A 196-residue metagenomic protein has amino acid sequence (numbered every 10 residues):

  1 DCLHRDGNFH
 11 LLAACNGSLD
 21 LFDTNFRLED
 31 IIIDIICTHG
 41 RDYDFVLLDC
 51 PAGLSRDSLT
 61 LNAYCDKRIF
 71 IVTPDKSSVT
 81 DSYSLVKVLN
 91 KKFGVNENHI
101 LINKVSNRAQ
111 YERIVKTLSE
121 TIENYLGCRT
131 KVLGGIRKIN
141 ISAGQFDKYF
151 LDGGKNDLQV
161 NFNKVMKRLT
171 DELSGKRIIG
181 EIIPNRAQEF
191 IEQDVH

Functional and structural regions predicted by a protein language model:
D1-R41, G144-K148: P-loop/Walker-type NTP enzyme "switch/lid" segment
H4, I36-G40, K87-N90, E123 (+3 more regions): Signal for well-folded cores of large energy- and translation-related assemblies
H4-F9, S55, I136-N140: Mobile beta-alpha loop/short-helix "lid" or hinge segments that flank ligand
G17-S18, V105-S106, K138-S142: Short, internal active-site loops enriched in acidic
F45, C50-G134: Conserved catalytic-core segment of NTP-binding enzymes
N124-L151: Beta-strand-loop-alpha "switch" segments that mediate conformational coupling across diverse proteins
G144-K164: C-terminal boundary of histidine-terminating zinc-finger modules
V160-H196: A cross-taxonomic marker for long C-terminal extensions/tails that follow the last structured domain
